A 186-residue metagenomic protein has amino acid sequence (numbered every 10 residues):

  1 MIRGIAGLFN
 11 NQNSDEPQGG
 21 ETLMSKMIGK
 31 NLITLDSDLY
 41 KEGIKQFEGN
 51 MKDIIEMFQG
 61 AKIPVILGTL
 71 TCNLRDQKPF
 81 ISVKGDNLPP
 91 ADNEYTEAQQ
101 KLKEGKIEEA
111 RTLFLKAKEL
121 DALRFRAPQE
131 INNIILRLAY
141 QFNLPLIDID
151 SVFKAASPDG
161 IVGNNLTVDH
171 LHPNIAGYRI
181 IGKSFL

Functional and structural regions predicted by a protein language model:
M1-R137, Q141, K154-N164: Serine-dependent acyl-ester chemistry module
N165-P173: Short beta-alpha connecting loops at secondary-structure transitions that line or flank enzyme active sites
P173-A176, I181: Accessory beta->alpha helical hairpin/"wing" motif in late/C-terminal subdomains of nucleic-acid enzymes
G182-L186: Internal hydrophobic alpha-helix adjacent to the cofactor/substrate pocket in enzyme cavities
